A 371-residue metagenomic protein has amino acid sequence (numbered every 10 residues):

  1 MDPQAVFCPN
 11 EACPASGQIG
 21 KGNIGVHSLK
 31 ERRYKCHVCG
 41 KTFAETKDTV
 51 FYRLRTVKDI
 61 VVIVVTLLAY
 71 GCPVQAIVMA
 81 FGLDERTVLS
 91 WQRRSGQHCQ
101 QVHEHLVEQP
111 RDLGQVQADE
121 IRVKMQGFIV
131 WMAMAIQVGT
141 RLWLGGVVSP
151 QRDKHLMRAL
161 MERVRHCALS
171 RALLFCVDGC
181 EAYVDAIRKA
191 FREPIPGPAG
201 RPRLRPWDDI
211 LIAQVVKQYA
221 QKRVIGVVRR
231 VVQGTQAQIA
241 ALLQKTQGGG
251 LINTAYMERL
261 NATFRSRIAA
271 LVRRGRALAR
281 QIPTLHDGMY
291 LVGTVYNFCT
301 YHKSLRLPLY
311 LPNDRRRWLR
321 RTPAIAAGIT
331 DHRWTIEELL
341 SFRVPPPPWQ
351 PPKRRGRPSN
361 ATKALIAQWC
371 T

Functional and structural regions predicted by a protein language model:
M1-T371: Residue-level recognition of single "structural anchor" positions that define or cap local secondary structure
